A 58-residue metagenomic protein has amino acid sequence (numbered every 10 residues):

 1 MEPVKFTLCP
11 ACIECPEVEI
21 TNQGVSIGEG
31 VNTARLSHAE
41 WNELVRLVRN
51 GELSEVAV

Functional and structural regions predicted by a protein language model:
M1-V58: Positively charged, low-complexity terminal tracts and the immediately adjacent first secondary-structure elements
